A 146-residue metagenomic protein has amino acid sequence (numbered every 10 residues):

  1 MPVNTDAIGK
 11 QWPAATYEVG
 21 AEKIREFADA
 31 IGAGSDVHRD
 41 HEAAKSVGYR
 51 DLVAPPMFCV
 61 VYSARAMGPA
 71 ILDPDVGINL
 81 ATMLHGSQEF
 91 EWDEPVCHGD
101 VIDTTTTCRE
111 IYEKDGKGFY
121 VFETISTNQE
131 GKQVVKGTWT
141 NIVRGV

Functional and structural regions predicted by a protein language model:
M1-H85: Hot-dog-fold acyl-thioester-processing enzymes
M1-V3, S87, W92-V146: HotDog/MaoC-like acyl-thioester-processing domains
